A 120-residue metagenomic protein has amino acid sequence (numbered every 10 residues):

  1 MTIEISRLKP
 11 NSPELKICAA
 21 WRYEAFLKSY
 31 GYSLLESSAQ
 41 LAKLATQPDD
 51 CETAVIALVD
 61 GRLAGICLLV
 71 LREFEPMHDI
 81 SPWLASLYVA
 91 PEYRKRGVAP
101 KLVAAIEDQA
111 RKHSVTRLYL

Functional and structural regions predicted by a protein language model:
T2-C18: A short beta-loop-alpha structural element at the N-terminal edge of CoA-dependent acyl/N-acetyltransferase catalytic
I17-W21, Q40, K101, A105: Alpha-helical elements of Rossmann-like donor-binding domains used by nucleotide-donor carbohydrate transfer enzymes
A19-L35: Helix-loop element at the rim of GNAT/NAT acetyltransferase active sites that forms part of the acceptor-substrate
Y30-A54: Active-site rim helix/loop that mediates acceptor-substrate recognition in acyltransferases
A54-I56, R62-L71, W83, Y88: Conserved beta-strand in the GNAT
E73-S81: A short, polar/charged loop-to-alpha-helix boundary motif
A85-V89, K95-D108: Conserved acetyl-CoA-binding loop-helix of GNAT-fold acetyltransferases
V103, A110-L120: Conserved GNAT acetyl-CoA-binding A-motif
